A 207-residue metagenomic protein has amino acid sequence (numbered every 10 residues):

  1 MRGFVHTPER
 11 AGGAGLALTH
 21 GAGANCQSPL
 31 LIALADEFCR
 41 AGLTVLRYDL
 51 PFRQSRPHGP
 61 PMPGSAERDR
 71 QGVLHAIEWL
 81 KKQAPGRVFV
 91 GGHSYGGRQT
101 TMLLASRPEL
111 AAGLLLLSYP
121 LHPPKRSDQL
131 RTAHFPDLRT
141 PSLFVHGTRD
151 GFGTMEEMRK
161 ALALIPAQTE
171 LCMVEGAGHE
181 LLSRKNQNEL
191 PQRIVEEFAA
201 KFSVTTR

Functional and structural regions predicted by a protein language model:
M1-R87, S183-K185, E189: Serine-hydrolase catalytic machinery in alpha/beta-hydrolase-like enzymes
L31, R131, T140, T154-L162: Short alpha-helix in the alpha/beta-hydrolase fold that links the catalytic acid
V73-L138: Primarily recognizes the serine-hydrolase "nucleophile elbow" in alpha/beta-hydrolase and SGNH/GDSL folds
L138-R139, F144-H146, D150: Short beta-strand/loop motif that positions the catalytic acidic residue of the alpha/beta-hydrolase fold
T148-G153, E180: Acidic catalytic loop of the alpha/beta-hydrolase fold
L164-E180: Catalytic histidine neighborhood in serine/cysteine hydrolases with alpha/beta-hydrolase-type architecture
A177, K185-R207: Catalytic active-site module of serine/aspartate enzymes centered on a nucleophile-bearing elbow/loop
